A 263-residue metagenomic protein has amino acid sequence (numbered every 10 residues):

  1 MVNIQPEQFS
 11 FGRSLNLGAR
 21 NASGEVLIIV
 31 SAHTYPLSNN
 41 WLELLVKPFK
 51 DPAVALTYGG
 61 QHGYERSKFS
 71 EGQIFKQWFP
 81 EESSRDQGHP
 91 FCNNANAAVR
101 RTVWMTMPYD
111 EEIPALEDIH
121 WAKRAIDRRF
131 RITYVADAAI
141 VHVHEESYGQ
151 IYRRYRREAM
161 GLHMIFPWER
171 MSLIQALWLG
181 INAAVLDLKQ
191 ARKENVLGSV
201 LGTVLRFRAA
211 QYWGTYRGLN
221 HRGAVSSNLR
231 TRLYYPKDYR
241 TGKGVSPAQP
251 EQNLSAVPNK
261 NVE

Functional and structural regions predicted by a protein language model:
Q5-A22: Glycine-rich, basic loop-to-helix element that forms the pyrophosphate-binding segment of sugar-nucleotide handling
L27: Short aromatic/hydrophobic "clamp" motif used to bind/position activated sugar donors
V30-H33: Active-site acidic Asp-centered loop
Y35-S70: Conserved donor NDP-sugar-binding/catalytic core segment of glycosyltransferases
G63-Y64, E81-V99, E112-P114, H120: A recurrent flexible, glycine/aromatic-enriched loop bordering the glycosyltransferase active site that acts as
A97-V99, V103-M107, E112-E145: A short, conserved alpha-helix in the catalytic core of glycosyltransferases
R131, V135-R153, E158-I165: Active-site donor/metal-binding and catalytic loop motifs of nucleotide-sugar-dependent glycosylation enzymes
R154-M160, M164, W168-E263: Non-catalytic, C-terminal membrane-associated alpha-helical segments of glycosyltransferases
